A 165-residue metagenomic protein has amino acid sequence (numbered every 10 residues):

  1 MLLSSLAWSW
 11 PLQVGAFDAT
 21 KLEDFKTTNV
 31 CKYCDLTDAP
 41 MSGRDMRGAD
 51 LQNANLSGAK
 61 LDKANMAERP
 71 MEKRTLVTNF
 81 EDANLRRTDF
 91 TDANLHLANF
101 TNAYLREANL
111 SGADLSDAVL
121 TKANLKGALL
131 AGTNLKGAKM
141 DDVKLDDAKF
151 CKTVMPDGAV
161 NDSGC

Functional and structural regions predicted by a protein language model:
S4, S9-P11: N-terminal signal peptide c-region/cleavage motif recognized by signal peptidases
L12-C165: Tandem repeat scaffolds
